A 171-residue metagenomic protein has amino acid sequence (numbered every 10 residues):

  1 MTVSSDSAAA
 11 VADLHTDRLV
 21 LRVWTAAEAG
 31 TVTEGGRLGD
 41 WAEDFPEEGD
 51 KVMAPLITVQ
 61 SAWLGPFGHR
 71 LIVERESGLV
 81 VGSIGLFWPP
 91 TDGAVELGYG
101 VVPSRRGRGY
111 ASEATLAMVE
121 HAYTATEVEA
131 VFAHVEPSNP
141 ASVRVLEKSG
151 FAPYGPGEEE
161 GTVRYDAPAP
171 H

Functional and structural regions predicted by a protein language model:
M1-E96, G100-S104, A117-H121, A125 (+2 more regions): GNAT-family acyltransferases
G109-S112: Glycine-rich acyl-CoA binding loop
S142: Catalytic nucleophile serine of serine hydrolases, specifically the conserved "nucleophile elbow" pentapeptide
L146: Conserved active-site tyrosine of GNAT-family acetyltransferases
